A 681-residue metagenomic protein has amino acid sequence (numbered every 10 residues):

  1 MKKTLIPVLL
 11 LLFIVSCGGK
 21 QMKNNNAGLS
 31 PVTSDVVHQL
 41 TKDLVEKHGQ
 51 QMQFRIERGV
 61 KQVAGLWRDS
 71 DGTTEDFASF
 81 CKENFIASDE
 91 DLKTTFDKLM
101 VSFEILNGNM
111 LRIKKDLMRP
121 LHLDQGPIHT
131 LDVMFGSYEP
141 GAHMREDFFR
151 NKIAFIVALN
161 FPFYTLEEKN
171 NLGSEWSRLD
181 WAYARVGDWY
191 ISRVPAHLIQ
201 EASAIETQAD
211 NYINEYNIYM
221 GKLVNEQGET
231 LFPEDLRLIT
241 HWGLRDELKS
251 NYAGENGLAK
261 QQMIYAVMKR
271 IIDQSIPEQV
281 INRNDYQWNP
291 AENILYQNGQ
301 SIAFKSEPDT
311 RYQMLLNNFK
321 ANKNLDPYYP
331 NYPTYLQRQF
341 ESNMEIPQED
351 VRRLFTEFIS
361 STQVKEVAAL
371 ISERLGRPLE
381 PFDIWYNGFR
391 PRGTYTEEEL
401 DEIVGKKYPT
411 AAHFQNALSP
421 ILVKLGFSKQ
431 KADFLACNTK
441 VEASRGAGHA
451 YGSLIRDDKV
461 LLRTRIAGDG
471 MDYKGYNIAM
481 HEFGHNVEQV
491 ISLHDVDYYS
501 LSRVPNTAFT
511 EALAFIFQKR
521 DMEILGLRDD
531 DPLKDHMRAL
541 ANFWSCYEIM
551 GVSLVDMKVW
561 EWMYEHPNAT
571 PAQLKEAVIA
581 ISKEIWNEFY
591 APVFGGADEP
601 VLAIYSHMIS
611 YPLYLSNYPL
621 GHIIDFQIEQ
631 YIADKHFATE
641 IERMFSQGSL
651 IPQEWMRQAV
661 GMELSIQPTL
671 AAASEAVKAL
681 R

Functional and structural regions predicted by a protein language model:
M1-T4: Positively charged n-region of N-terminal signal peptides that target proteins for export
I14-S16: C-terminal motif of bacterial Sec signal peptides marking the signal peptidase cleavage site
G18-K20: Bacterial signal peptide processing site
M22-P290, I294, L325-Y395, N568-R681: C-terminal, non-catalytic "cap/extension" segments appended to globular domains
K323-N324, I491-D495, Y499-W544, G621 (+1 more regions): Post-HExxH zinc-binding segment in Zn-dependent metallohydrolases
E397-D458: Auxiliary, metal-adjacent structural segments of Zn-dependent hydrolase domains
L462-L493, A514-F515: Active-site recognition of the HExxH zinc-binding catalytic motif
E523-S606: Long, amphipathic alpha-helical stalk/connector segments used for oligomerization, subunit docking, or mechanical
